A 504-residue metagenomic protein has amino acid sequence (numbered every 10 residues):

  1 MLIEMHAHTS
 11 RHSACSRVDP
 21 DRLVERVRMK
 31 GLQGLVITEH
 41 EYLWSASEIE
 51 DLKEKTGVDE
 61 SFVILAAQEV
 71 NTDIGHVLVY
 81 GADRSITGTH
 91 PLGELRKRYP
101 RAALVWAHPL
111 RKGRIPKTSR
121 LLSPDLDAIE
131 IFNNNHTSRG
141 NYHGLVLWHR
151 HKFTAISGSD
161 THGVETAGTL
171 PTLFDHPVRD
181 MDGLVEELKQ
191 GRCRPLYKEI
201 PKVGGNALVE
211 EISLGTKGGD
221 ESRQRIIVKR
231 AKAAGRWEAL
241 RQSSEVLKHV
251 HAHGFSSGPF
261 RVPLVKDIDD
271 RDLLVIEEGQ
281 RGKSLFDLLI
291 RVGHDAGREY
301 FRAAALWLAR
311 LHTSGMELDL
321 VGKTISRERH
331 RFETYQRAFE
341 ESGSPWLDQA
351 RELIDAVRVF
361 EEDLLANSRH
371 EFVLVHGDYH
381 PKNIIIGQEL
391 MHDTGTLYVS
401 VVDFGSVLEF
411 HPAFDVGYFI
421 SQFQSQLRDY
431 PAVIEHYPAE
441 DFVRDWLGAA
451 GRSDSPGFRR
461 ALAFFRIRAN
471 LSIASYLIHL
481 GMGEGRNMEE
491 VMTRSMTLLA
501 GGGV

Functional and structural regions predicted by a protein language model:
M1-D73, R96, L122-P124, E165: An N-terminally biased module of ancient metal coordination in phosphate/nucleic-acid-related enzymes
M1-M5, T9, S13, E25-R26 (+3 more regions): Charged catalytic cores and adjacent phosphate/nucleic-acid-binding surfaces used for phosphate/nucleic-acid chemistry
Q190, S314-G377, G387-T396: An alpha-helical support segment within catalytic cores of ATP-dependent transferases
L208-Q242, L289: ATP-binding glycine-rich loop module of kinase domains
H253, K283-G322, L364-N367: Conserved kinase catalytic-core helix
V262-L273: Short beta-strand micro-motifs within the conserved protein kinase catalytic domain, predominantly in the N-lobe
D272-S284: Conserved short submotifs of the Hanks-type protein kinase catalytic core that shape the nucleotide-binding pocket
A413-G451, I467-G485: Active-site activation/catalytic loop segments of kinase-like enzymes and analogous catalytic loops in related
